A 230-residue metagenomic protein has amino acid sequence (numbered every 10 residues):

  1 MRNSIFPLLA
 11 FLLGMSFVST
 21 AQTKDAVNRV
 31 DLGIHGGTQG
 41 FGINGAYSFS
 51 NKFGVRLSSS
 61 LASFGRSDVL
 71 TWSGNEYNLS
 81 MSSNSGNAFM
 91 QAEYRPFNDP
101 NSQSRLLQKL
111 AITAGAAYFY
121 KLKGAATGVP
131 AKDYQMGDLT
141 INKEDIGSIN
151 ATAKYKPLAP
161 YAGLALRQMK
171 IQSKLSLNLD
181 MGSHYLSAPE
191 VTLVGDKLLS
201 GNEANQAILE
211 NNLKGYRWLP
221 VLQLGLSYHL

Functional and structural regions predicted by a protein language model:
M1-D25, L226, L230: Bacterial Sec-dependent N-terminal signal peptides
A21-G74: Short glycine/proline- and aromatic-enriched beta-strand/turn motifs that initiate or cap beta-hairpins
Q22-R29, K52, F97-K109, K170-L177: Short loop/turn motifs that connect adjacent beta-strands in outer-membrane beta-barrel proteins
R29-G33, S63-A88, K121-P157, S187-V221: Extracellular/periplasm-exposed beta-strand and loop segments of Gram-negative cell-envelope proteins, dominated by
V30-I34, I43, N51, V55-L57 (+5 more regions): Transmembrane beta-strands of outer-membrane beta-barrel proteins
G36-G40, S59-G65, P96, A116-L122 (+3 more regions): Transmembrane beta-strands of outer-membrane beta-barrel pores
S85-T127: Ordered, amphipathic secondary-structure segments that act as subunit-interaction surfaces in large macromolecular
E93-R95, Y216-L230: Outer-membrane beta-barrel "beta-signal"
